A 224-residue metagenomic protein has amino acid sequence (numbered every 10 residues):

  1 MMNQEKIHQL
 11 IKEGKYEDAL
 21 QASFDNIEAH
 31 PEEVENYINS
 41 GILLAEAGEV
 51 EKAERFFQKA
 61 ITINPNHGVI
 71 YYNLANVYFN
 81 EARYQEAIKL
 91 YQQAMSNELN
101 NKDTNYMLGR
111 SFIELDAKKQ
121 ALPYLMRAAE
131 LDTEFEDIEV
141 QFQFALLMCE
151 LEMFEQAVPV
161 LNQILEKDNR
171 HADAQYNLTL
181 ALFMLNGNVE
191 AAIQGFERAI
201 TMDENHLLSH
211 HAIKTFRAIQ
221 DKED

Functional and structural regions predicted by a protein language model:
M1, E35, V69, D103 (+4 more regions): Start-of-helix register in tetratricopeptide repeats
I11, I38, A45, Y72 (+4 more regions): Position-specific recognition of the canonical hydrophobic site in helix A of tetratricopeptide repeat
G14, G48, A82, D116 (+2 more regions): Residue-level detector of the short coil/turn that links helix A to helix B within each tetratricopeptide repeat
D25-N26, K59-A60, Q93-M95, R127-E130 (+2 more regions): Canonical positions in the second alpha-helix
A29, I63, N97-E98, L131-T133 (+2 more regions): Structural marker of alpha-solenoid helical repeat scaffolds
